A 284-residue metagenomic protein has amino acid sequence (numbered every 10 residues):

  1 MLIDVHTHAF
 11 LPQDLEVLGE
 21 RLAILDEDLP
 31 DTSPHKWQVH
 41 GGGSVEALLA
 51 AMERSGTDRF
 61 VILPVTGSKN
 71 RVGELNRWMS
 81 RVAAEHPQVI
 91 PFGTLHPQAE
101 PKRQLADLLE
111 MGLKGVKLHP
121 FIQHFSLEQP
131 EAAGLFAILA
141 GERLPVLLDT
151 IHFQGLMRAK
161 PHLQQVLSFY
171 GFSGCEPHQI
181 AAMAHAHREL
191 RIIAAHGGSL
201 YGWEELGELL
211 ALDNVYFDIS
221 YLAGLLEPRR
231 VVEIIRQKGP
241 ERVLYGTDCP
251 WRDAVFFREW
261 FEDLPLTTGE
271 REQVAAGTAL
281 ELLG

Functional and structural regions predicted by a protein language model:
M1-V5, P12-R59, Q237-L244, R252-G284: Mid-to-C-terminal alpha-helical segments outside catalytic/metal-binding sites
H6, M52, M79, L108 (+8 more regions): Conserved, mostly hydrophobic/aromatic
T7-A9, P64, G93-P97, L118-P120 (+4 more regions): A cross-domain feature marking catalytic cores of carbohydrate-active enzymes and several ubiquitous metabolic/repair
F10-Q13, G67-N70, Q98-E100, H152-M157 (+3 more regions): Active-site environment of divalent metal-dependent phosphoester hydrolases
P34-V39, H119-S126, S168-F169: The substrate-binding groove and active-site-proximal loops of carbohydrate-active enzymes, especially glycoside
A47-A51, L75-V82, Q104-L108, E131-L135 (+4 more regions): A general structural detector for well-ordered alpha-helical segments in enzyme core domains, enriched
D58-R59, G67-M157, L225: Active-site gating/metal-coordination segments in enzymes
K114-G115, E128-L244: Catalytic pocket-lining loop regions of alpha/beta-barrel enzymes, especially the amidohydrolase/enolase/GH5 lineages
